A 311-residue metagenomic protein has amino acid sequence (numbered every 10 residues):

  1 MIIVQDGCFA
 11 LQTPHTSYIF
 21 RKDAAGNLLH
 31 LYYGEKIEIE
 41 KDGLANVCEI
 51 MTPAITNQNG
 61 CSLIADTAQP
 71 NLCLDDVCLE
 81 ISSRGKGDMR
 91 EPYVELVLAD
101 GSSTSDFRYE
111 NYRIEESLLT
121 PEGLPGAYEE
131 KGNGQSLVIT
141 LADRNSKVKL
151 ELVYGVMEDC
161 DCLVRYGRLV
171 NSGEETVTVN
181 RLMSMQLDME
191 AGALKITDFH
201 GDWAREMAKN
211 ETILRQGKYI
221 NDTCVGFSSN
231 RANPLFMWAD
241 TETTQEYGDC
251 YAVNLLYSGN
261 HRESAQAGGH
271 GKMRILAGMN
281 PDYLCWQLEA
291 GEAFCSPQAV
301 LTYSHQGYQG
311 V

Functional and structural regions predicted by a protein language model:
M1-F9, G269-E289: Short acidic, Pro/Gly- and aromatic-enriched capping/linker segments at domain boundaries
D6-P14, Y18, L28-Q266, D282-L284: Polysaccharide-binding surfaces and accessory modules of carbohydrate-active proteins
R21-D23: Contiguous, structured surface segment used for ligand recognition
N27, M157, L301-V311: Terminal connector regions
I139-D143, L152-Y154, E292-H305: Short, hydrophobic/aromatic-enriched beta-strand segments in well-ordered soluble domains
A265-A267, M279, Q306-Y308: Conserved mixed alpha/beta catalytic, RNA-binding, or beta-rich assembly cores of soluble enzyme, regulatory
M279-T302, G310: Glycine-enriched loop-and-adjacent helix/strand subsegments that border the catalytic/binding cleft of enzyme cores
